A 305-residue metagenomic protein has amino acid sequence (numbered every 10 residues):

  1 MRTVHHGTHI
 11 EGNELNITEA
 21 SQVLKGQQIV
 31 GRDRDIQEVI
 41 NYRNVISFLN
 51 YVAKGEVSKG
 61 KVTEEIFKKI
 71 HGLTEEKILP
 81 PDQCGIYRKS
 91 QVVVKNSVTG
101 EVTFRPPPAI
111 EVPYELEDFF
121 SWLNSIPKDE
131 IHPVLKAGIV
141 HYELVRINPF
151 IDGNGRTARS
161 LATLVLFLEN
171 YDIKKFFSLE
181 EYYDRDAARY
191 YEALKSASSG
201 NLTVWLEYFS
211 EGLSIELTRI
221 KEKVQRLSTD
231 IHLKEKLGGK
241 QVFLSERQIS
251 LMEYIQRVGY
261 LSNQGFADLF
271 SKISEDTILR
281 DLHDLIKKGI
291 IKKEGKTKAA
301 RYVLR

Functional and structural regions predicted by a protein language model:
M1-R305: FIC/Doc superfamily catalytic core
